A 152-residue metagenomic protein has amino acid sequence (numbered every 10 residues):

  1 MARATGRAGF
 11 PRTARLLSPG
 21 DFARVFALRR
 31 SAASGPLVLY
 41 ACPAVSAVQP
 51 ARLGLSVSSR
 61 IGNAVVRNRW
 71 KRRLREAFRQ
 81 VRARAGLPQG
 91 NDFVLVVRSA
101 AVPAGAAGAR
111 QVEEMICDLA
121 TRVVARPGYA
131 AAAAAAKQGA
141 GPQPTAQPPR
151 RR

Functional and structural regions predicted by a protein language model:
M1-R152: Positively charged, solvent-exposed patches that mediate nucleic-acid binding
